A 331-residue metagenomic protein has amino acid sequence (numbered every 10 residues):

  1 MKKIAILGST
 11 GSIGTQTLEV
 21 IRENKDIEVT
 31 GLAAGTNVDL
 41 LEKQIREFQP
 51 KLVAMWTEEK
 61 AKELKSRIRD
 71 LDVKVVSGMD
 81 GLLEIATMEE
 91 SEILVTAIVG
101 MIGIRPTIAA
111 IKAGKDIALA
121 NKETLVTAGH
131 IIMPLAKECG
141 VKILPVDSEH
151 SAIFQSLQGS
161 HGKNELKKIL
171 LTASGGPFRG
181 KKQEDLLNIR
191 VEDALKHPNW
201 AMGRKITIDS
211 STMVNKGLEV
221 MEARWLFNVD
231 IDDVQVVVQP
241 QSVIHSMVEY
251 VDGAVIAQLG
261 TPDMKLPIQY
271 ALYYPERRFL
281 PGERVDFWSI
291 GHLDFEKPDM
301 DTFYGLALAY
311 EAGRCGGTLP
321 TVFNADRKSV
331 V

Functional and structural regions predicted by a protein language model:
M1-V331: Catalytic, metal-anchored helix/loop core of enzyme active sites in primary metabolism
